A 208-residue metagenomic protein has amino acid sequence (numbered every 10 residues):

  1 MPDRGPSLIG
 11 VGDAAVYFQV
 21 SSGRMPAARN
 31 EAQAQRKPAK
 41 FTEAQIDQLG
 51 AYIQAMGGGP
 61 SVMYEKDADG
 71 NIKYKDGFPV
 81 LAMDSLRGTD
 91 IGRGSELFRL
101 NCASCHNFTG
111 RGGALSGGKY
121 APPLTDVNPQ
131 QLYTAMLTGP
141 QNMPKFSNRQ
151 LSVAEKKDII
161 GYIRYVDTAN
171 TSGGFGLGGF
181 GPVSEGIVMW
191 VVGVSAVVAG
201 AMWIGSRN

Functional and structural regions predicted by a protein language model:
M1-G10, F18, S22-A27, M56-A68 (+5 more regions): Periplasmic/extracellular electron-transfer cofactor-ligation site, primarily the c-type cytochrome heme-c attachment
D3-A14, F18, E31-D47, A121-T134 (+2 more regions): Electron-transfer interface patches adjacent to heme c in soluble/periplasmic c-type cytochromes and di-/multiheme
V20, D47, I91-G92, V198: Hydrophobic alpha-helical segments
N30-Q35, K66-S85, F175-V183: Short linear capping/connector segments at secondary-structure termini
P38-Y64, S147-N208: C-terminal capping alpha-helices of c-type cytochrome domains
G88-K157: Membrane-protein extramembrane domains
